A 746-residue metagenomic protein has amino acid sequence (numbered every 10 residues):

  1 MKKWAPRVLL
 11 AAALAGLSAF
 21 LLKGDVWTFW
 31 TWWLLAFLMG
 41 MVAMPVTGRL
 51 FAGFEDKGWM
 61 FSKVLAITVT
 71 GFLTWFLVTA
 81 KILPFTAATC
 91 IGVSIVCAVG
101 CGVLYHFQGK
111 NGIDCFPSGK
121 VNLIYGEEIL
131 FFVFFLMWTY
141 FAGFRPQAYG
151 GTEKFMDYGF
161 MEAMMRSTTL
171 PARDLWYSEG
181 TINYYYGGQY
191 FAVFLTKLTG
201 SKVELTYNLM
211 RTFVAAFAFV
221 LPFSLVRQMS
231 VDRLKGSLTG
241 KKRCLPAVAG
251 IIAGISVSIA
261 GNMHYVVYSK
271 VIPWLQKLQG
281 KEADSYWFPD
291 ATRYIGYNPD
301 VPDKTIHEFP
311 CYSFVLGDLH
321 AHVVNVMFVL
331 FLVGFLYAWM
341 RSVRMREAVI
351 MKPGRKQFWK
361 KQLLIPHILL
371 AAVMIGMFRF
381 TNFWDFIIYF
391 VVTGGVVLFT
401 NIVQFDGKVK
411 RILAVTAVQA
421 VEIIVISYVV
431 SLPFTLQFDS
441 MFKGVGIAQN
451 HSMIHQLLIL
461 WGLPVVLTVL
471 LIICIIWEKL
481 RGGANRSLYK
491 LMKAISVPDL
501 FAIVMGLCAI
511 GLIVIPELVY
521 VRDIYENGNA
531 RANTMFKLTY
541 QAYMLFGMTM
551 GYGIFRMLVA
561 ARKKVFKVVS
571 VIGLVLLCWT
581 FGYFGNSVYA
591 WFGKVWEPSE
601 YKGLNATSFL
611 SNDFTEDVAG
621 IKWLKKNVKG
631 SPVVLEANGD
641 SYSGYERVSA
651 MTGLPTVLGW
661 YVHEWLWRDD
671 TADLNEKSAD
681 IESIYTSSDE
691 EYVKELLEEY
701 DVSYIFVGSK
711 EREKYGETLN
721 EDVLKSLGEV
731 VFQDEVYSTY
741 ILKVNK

Functional and structural regions predicted by a protein language model:
M1-N122, I423, Y428-K479, C508-P516 (+1 more regions): Membrane-embedded, hydrophobic transmembrane alpha-helices
M1-S18, L38, L83-G143, S230 (+6 more regions): Start-transfer (signal-anchor) and selected internal transmembrane alpha helices of multi-pass inner/ER membrane
K2, M44-S62, L73-F76, V103-K120 (+6 more regions): Membrane-interface junctions at the ends of membrane-embedded or membrane-associated helices
F20, F144-Y149, M263-H307, R411-E646 (+3 more regions): Transmembrane helical bundles and short interhelical boundary loops of multi-pass, membrane-embedded
V26-W30, L34, G119-E127, V133-F331 (+3 more regions): Active-site lumenal/periplasmic loops and adjacent helix-entry segments of GT-C-fold, multi-pass membrane
S313-L316, L369-T381: Membrane-interface alpha helices of multi-pass inner-membrane proteins
F328, D385-V396: Transmembrane-embedded, aromatic-rich helix segments that form part of the hydrophobic channel/pocket engaging
G585-K746: Extracytoplasmic
